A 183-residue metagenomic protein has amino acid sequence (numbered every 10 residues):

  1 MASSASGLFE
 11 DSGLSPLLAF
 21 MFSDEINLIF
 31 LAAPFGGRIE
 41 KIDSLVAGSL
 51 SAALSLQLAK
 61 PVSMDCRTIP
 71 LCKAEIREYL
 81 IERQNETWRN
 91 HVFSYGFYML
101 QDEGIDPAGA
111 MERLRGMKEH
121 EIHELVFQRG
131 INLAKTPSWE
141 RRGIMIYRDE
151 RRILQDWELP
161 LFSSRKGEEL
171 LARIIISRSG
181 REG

Functional and structural regions predicted by a protein language model:
M1-G183: Regulatory and interdomain segments flanking nucleotide-handling catalytic cores in signaling/defense enzymes
